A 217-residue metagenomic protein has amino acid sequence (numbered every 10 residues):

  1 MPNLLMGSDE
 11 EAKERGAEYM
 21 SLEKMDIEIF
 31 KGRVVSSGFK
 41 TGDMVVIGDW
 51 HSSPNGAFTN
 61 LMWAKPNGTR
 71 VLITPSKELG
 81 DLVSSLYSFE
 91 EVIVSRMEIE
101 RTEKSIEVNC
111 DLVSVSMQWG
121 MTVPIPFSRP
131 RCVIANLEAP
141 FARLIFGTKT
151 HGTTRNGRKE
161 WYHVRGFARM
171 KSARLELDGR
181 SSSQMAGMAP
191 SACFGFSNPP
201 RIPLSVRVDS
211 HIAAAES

Functional and structural regions predicted by a protein language model:
M1-N3: Intrinsically disordered, serine/threonine/proline
M6-T69: N-terminal ordered "arm"
V45-D49, R70-E78, S114-T122: Short amphipathic beta-strand/extended segments with alternating polar/hydrophobic composition
G56-R96: Acidic, aromatic-enriched beta-alpha/helix-loop junctions
M97-K104: Short, ordered beta-strand-loop transition motifs
K104-D111: Generic recognition of long tandem-repeat/solenoid scaffolds
V115-S217: A eukaryote-biased signal for long
